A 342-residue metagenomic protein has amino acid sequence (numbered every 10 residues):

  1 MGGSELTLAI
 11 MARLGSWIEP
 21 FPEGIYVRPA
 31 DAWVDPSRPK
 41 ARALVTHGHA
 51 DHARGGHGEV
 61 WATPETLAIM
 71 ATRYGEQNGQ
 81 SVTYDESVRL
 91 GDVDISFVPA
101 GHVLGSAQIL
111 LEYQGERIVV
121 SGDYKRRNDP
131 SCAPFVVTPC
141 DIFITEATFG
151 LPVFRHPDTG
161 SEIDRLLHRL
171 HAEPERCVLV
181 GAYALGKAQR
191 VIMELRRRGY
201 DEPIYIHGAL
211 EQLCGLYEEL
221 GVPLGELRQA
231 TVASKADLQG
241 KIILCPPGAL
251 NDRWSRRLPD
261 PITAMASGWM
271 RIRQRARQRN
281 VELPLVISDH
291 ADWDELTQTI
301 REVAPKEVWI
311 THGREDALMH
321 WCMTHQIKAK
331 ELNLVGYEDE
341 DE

Functional and structural regions predicted by a protein language model:
M1-I10: N-terminal amphipathic/basic-hydrophobic helices that include classical n-h-c signal peptides and signal-anchor
A9-M11, V136-V137, L151-K235, E307-E342: Binuclear metal-ion centers of metallo-dependent hydrolases, dominated by the metallo-beta-lactamase
I10-R38, R42, G48-G181, G186 (+1 more regions): His/Asp/Glu-rich metal-coordinating catalytic cores of metallo-dependent phosphodiesterases/hydrolases acting on
A12-R13, Q229-E342: C-terminal regulatory/interaction regions
A41-G48, H57-P64, G75-Y84, D92-I95 (+5 more regions): Active-site regions of enzymes building and remodeling cell-envelope glycoconjugates
A53, S106, N128-D129, A188-I192 (+3 more regions): Short, well-ordered alpha-helical microsegments
E59-L67, I144, E202-L213, M265: Short internal beta-strands
G101-L111, Y124, N128-D129, F135 (+5 more regions): Active-site-proximal loop/helix segment associated with metal-binding centers of metalloenzymes
